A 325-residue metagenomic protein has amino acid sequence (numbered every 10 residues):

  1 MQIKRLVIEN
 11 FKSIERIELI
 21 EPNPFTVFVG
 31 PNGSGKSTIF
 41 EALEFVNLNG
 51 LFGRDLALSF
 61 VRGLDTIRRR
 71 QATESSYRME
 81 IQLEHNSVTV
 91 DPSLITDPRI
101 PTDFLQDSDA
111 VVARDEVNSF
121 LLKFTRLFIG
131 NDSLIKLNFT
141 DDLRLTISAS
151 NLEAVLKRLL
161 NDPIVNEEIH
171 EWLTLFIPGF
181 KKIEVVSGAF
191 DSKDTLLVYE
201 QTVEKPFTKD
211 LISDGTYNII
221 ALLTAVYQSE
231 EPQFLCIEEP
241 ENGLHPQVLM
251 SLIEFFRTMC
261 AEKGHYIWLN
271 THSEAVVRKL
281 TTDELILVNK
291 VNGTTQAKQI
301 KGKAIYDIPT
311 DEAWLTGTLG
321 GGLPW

Functional and structural regions predicted by a protein language model:
M1-N49, D55, S59-I67: Pre-Walker A-like glycine/lysine-rich segment at the N-terminus of P-loop NTPase domains
K4, Q233-F234: The start of beta-strands in P-loop NTPase/AAA+ ATPase cores
I17-N23, A225-E230, A261: Phosphate-binding P-loop
V27, F124-T125, W268: ABC nucleotide-binding domain signature
N49-E230, G320-G321, W325: Phosphate-coordinating catalytic segments in nucleotide- and nucleic-acid-processing enzymes
E238-E239: Walker B catalytic acidic pair
M250-W325: C-terminal lobe/lid and adjacent interdomain/linker elements of RecA-like ASCE P-loop ATPase modules
